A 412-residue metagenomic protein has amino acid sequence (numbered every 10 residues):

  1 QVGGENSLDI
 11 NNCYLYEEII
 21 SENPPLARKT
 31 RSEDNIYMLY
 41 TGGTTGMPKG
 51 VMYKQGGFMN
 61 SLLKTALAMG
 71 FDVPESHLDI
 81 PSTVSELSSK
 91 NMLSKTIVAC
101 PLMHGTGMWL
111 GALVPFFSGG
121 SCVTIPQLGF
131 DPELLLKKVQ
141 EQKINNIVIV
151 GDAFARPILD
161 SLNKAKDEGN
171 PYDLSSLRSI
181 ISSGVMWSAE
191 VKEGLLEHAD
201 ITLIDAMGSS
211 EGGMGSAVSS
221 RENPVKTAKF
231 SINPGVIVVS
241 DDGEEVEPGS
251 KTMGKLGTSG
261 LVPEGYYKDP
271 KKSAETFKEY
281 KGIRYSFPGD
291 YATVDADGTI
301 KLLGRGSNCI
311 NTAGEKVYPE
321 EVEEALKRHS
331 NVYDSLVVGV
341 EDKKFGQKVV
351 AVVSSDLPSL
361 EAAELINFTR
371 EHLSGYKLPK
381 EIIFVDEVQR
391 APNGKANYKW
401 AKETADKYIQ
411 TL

Functional and structural regions predicted by a protein language model:
Q1-S32, M59, L67, L162: ANL superfamily adenylate-forming
E22-Y40, G46-M47, S85-K95: Conserved pre-ATP/AMP-binding loop-to-beta segment of ANL
I36-S76: Conserved AMP-binding A3 loop
G43, F117-S118, I144-I149, L159-V225 (+3 more regions): Gly/Ser/Thr-rich phosphate-binding loop
M59-A99, M103-V148, S161, A165-K166: Conserved AMP-binding/adenylation subdomain of ANL enzymes
K137-Q140, G208, S259, E264-K268 (+5 more regions): AMP-binding/adenylate-forming catalytic core of the ANL superfamily
I237-T258, V294-D297, P358-A362, A396-N397: Conserved beta-loop-beta connector loops within the AMP-binding
G243, L373, V385-A405: Flexible lysine-rich "adenylation lid" loop at the C-terminal edge of ANL adenylation domains
